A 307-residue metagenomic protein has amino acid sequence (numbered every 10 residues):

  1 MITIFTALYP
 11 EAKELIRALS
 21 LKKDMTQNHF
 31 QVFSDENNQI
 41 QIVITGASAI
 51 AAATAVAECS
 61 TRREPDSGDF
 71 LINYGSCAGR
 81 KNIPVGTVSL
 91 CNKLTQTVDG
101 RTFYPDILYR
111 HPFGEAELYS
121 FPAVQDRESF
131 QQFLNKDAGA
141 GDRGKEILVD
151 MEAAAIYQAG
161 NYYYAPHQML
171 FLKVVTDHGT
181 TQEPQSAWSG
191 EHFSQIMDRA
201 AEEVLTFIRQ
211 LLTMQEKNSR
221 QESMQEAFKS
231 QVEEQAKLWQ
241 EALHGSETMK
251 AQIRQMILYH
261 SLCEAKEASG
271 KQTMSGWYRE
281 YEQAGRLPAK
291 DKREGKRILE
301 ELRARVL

Functional and structural regions predicted by a protein language model:
M1-T3: Extreme N-terminal starter segment of soluble prokaryotic enzymes
F5-T6, D24-Q27, P122-Q125, A284: Short, exposed beta-strand "edge-strand" segments with a Pro/Gly-rich flavor and a Y/T-containing core
T6-L8, G46: Structural motif
L8-Y9, A153: Helix N-cap/beta->alpha junction signal
E11-L15, A51-A52: Short N-terminal binding/cap micro-motifs at the start of the first secondary-structure element
E14-K22, E36-N38, Y163: A short, Lys/Arg-enriched amphipathic alpha-helix followed by its capping loop at the start of a domain
I16-H29, P112-A116: Short secondary-structure junctions
V32-L307: Glycine-rich phosphate- or other oxyanion-binding loops that anchor nucleotides, phosphorylated ligands
